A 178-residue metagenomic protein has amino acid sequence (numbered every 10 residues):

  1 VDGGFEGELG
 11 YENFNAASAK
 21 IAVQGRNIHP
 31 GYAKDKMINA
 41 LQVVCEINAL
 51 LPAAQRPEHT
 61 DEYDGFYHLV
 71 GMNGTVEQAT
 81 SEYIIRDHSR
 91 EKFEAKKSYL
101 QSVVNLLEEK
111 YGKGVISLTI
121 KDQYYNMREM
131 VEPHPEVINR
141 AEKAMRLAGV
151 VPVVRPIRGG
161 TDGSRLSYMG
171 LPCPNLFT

Functional and structural regions predicted by a protein language model:
V1-Q101, N105, I116, K121-N126: Midchain, well-structured core segments that form catalytic/ion-binding scaffolds
I21, A141, R165-L166: Structural element of the ATP-grasp superfamily
A33, V70, M130, P152-P156: Glycine- and other small-residue-rich loops at beta-strand/loop junctions that grip anionic moieties
A40-V44, V137, D162, P172: Catalytic-loop motifs flanking and including active-site residues across diverse enzymes
E77, P152-T178: Zn-dependent metallopeptidase/amidohydrolase metal-coordination segment
L107-K113, L147: Short helix-capping segments at alpha-helix termini
I116-I120, G149-P156: C-terminal helix-coil-helix/basic helical segment that borders enzyme active sites and/or dimer interfaces and provides
N126-A144, M169: Short, low-order "capping/linker" segments at domain edges
